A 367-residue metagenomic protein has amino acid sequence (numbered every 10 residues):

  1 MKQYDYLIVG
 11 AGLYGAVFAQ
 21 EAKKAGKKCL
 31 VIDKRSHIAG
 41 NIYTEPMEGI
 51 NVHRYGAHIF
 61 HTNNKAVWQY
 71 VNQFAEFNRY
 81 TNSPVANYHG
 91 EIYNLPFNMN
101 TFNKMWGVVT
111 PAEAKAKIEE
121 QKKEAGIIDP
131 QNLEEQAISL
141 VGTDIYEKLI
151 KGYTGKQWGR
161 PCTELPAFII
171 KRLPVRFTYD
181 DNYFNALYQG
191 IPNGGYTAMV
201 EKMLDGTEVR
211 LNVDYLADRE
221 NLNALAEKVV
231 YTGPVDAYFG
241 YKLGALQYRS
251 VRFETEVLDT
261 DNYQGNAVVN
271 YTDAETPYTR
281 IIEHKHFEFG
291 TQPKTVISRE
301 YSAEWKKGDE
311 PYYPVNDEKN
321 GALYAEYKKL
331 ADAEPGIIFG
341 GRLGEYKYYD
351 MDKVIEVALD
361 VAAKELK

Functional and structural regions predicted by a protein language model:
Y4, G26, T207, L225-E227 (+1 more regions): Short, well-ordered alpha-helix to beta-strand connector turns
Y4-V31, A362, L366: N-terminal Rossmann-like FAD-binding beta1-loop-alpha1 element of flavoenzymes
Q20-E48: Glycine-rich FAD pyrophosphate-binding loop
G40-N41, N94-L95, Y146, Q157-C162 (+5 more regions): Short catalytic/ligand-binding loop motif for oxyanion handling, primarily in non-cytosolic enzymes, centered on
E48-E124: Dinucleotide-binding Rossmann-like beta1-alpha1 core, especially the glycine-rich loop that anchors the ADP
H89-Y93, M99-K228, T232, D236-F239: Active-site/ligand-binding neighborhood in enzyme catalytic cores
Y215-L330: Mid-domain catalytic core of redox enzymes that form a hydrophobic substrate pocket/lid adjacent to a catalytic redox
E310-K367: C-terminal catalytic lobe of FAD-dependent flavoproteins
